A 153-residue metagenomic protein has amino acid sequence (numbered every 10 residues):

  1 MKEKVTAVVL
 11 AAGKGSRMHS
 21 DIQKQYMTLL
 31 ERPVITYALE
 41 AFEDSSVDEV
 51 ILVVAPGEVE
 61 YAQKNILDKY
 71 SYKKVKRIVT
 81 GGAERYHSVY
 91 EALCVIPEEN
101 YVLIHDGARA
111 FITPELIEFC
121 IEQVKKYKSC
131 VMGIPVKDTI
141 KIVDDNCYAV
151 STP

Functional and structural regions predicted by a protein language model:
K2-V59: N-terminal glycine-rich phosphate-binding loop and ensuing alpha1 helix
A7-V9, L52, I104, S129-M132: Structural beta-sheet core signal
V9, I35, A92, H105-D106 (+1 more regions): Residue-level signal for inorganic ion chemistry
T36, G82, Y86-Y90, P114: Glycine-rich phosphate-binding loop at the start of an alpha helix
E60-I66: Acidic helix N-cap motif at the loop->helix transition within catalytic regions of sugar-transfer enzymes
D68-A83: Conserved donor nucleotide-binding strand/loop of the catalytic core
H87-Y101: Active-site nucleotide-sugar/metal-binding loop of Leloir-type enzymes
I112-P153: Conserved core of the sugar-phosphate nucleotidyltransferase
